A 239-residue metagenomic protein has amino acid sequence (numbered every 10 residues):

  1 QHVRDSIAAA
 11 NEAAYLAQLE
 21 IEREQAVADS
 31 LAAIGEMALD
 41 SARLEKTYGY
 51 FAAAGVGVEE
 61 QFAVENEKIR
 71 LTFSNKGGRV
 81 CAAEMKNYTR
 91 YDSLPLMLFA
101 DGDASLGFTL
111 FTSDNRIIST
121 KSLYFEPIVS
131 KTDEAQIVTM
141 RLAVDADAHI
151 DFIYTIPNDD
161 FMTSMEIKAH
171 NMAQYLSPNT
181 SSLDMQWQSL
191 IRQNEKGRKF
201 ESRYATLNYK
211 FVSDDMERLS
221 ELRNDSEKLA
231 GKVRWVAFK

Functional and structural regions predicted by a protein language model:
Q1-H2, K239: Accessible peptide chain termini
H2-A38: Long, low-complexity, compositionally biased polyampholytic IDRs enriched for Lys/Glu and Gln/Arg
A26-Q61: Short, Gly/Pro- and small/polar-rich lid/capping loops
E45, A52-K239: Soluble non-transmembrane domains of integral membrane proteins
